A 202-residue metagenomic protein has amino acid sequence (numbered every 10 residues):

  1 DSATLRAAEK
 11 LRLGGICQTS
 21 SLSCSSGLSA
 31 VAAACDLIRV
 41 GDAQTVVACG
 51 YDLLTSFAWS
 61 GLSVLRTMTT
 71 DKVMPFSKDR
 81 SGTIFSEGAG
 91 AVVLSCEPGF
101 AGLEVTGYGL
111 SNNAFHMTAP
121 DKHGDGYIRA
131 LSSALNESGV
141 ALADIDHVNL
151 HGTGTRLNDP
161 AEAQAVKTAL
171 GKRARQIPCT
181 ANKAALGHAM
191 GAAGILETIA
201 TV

Functional and structural regions predicted by a protein language model:
D1-A33, F57-F85, Q164-I195: Conserved catalytic cysteine-centered active-site region of acyl-thioester-dependent Claisen-condensing enzymes
S2-T4, A89, H123-G139, P160-A165 (+2 more regions): Short, well-ordered amphipathic alpha-helical segments that serve as non-catalytic structural scaffolds within diverse
A7, G27, A34, L62 (+5 more regions): Conserved small-residue
L13-I16, V40-V46, D71, R80 (+4 more regions): Short coil/turn connectors at secondary-structure junctions
V31, A89-E97, I195-V202: Alpha-helical metal-binding/catalytic segments enriched in His/Glu/Asp
L37-I38, S138: Hydrophobic pocket-lining residues that define ligand/cofactor binding sites across diverse proteins
D42-V64, T69-V73, R80, Y108-K122 (+2 more regions): Acyl-CoA/ACP chain-elongation machinery
M68, K72-S138, H147: Condensing-enzyme catalytic core mediating Claisen C-C bond formation in acyl metabolism
